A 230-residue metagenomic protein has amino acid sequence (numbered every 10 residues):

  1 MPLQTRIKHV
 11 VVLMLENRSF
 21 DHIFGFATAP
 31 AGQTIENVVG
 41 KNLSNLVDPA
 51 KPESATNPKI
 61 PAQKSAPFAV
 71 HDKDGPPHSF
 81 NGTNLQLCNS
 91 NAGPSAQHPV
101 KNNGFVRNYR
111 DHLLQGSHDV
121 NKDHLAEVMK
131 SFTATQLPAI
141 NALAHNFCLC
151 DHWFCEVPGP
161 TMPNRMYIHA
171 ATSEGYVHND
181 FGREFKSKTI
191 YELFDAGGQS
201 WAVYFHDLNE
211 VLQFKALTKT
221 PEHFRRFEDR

Functional and structural regions predicted by a protein language model:
M1-R230: N-terminal pro-sequences and low-complexity stem/linker regions of secreted or lumenal proteins
